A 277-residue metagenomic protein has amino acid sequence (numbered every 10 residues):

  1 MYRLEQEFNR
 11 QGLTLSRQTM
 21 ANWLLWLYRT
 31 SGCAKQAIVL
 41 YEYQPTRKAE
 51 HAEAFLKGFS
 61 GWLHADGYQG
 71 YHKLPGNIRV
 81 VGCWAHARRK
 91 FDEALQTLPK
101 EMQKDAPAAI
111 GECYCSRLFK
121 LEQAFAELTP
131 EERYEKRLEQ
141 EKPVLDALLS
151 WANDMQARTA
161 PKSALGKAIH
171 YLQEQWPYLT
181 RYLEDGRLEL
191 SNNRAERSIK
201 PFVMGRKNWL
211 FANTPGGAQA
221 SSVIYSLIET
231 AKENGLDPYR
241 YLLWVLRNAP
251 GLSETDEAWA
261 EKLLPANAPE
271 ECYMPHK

Functional and structural regions predicted by a protein language model:
M1-K277: Catalytic center-proximal scaffold of phosphoryl-transfer enzymes
